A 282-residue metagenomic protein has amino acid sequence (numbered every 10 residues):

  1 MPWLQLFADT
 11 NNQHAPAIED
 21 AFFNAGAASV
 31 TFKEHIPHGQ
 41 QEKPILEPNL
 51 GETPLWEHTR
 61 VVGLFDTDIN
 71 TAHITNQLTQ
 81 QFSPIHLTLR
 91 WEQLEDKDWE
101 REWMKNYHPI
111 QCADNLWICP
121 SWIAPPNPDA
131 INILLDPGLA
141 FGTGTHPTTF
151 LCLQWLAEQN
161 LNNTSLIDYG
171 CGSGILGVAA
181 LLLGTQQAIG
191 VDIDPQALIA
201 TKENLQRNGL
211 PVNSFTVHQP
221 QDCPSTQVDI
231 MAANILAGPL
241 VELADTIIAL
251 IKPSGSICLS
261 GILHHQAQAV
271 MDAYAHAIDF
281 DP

Functional and structural regions predicted by a protein language model:
P2-N127: N-terminal auxiliary segments of SAM/dcSAM-dependent transferases
Q5, W117, L134-D136, D192 (+2 more regions): Conserved beta-strand segments that form the floor/walls of ligand-binding pockets within enzyme and binding domains
S29, Q187, I257-C258: A short hydrophobic/small-residue beta-strand
P84-L87, D114, Q186, L210-F215 (+1 more regions): A short helix-to-beta-strand connector/capping loop
D114-L116, T164, G255: Surface-exposed loop/turn positions
I133-L134, I167: Conserved beta-strand elements of the Class I
L139-P224: Conserved SAM/SAH cofactor-binding pocket of Class I
I193-P282: S-adenosylmethionine
